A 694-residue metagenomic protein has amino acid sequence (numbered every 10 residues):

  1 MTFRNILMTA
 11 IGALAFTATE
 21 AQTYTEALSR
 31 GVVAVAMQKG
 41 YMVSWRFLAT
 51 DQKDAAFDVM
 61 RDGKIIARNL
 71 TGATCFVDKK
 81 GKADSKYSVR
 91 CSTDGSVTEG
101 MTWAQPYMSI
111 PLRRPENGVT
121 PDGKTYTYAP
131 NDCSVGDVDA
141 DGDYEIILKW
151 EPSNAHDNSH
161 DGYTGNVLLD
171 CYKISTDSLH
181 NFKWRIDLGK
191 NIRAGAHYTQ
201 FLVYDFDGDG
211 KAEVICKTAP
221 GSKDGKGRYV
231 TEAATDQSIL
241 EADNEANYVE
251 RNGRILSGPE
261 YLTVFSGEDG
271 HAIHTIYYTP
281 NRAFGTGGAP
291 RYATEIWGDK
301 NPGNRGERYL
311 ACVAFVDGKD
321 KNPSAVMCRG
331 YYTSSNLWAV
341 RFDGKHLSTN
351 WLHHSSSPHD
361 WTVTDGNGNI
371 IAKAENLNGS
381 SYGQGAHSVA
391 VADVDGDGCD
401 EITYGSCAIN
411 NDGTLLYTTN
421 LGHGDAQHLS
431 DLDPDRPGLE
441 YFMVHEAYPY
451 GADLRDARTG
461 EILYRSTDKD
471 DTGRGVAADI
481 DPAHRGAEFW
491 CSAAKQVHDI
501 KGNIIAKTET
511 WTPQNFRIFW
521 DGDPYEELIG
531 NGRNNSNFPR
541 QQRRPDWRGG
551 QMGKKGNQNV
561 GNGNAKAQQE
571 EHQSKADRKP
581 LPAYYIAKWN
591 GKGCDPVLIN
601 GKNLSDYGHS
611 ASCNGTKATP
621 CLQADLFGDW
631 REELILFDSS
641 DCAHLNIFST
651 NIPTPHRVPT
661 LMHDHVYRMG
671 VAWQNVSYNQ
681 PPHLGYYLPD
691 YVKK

Functional and structural regions predicted by a protein language model:
M1-M8: Bacterial N-terminal signal peptides that target proteins for export
I11-E20: Hydrophobic h-region of N-terminal signal peptides that target proteins for export in Gram-negative bacteria
T25-G31, G40, F47-Q52, K64 (+1 more regions): Beta-propeller-forming repeat regions
A34, Y41-S44, D58: An N-terminal, helix-rich hydrophobic module
F57-V59, L645: Short beta-strand elements bearing conserved aromatic residues within extracellular beta-rich modules
